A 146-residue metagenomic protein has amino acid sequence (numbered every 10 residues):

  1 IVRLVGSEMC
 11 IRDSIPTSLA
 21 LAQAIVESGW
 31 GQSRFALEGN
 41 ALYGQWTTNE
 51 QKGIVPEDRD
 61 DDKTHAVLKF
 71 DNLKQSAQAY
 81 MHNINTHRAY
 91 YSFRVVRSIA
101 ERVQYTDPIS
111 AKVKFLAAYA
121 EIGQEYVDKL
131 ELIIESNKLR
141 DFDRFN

Functional and structural regions predicted by a protein language model:
I1-C10: Single conserved hydrophobic/aromatic residue that forms the stacking wall/gate of nucleotide- or nucleobase-binding
S7, P16, E57-D61, S110-V113: Short, conserved helix/loop micro-motifs enriched in His/Cys and acidic residues
I11, S28-F35, T48-K52, A89-Y91 (+1 more regions): Secretory-pathway/luminal and periplasmic proteins that interact with or process carbohydrate-rich
P16-G31: Short, functionally critical alpha-helical segments immediately adjacent to catalytic or ligand/cofactor-binding
L21, G44-T47, H82: Generic alpha-helical structural context detector
W30-W46, V67-L68: Active-site-proximal alpha-helical scaffolds that flank and shape metal-associated catalytic sites
G39-R59: Substrate-binding/active-site groove segments that recognize and process beta-1,4-linked N-acetyl-hexosamine
D61-N146: Non-catalytic cell-wall polysaccharide-engagement segments
